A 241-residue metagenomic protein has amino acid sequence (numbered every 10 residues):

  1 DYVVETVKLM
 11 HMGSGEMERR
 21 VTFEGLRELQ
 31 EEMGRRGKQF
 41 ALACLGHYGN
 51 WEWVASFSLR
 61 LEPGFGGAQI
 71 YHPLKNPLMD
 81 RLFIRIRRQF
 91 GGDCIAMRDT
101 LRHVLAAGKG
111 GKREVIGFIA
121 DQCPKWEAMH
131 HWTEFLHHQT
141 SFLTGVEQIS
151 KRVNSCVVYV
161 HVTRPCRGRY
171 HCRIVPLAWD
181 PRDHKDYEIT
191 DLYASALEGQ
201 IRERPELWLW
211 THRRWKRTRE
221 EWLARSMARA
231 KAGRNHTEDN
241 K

Functional and structural regions predicted by a protein language model:
D1-G13, R60-P77, A106-Q122, A196: Short N-terminal secondary-structure initiator segments
D1-L45, N50, D80-R85, G91-G92 (+1 more regions): Membrane-anchoring hydrophobic helices of lipid-metabolizing enzymes
V3, K8, E18, T22-E24 (+7 more regions): Generic, ordered loop/turn and secondary-structure boundary motif
E24, C44, I70, I119 (+1 more regions): Residues in well-ordered beta-strands of folded domains
R27-L29, G49, K75, P124 (+1 more regions): Residues that cap or initiate secondary-structure elements
R35-R36, R60, R85, Q89 (+1 more regions): Non-catalytic C-terminal accessory region of glycerolipid acyltransferases and related lyso-lipid remodeling enzymes
K38-D99, K125-E134: Catalytic core of membrane glycerolipid acyltransferases/transacylases, capturing the structured, soluble-facing
